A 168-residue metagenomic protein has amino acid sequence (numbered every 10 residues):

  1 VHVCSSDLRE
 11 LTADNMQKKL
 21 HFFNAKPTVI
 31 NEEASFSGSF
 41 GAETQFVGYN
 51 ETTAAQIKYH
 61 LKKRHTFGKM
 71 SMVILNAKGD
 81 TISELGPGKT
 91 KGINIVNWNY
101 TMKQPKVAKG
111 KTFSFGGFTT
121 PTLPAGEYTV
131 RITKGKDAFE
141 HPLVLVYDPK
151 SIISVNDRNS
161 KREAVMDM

Functional and structural regions predicted by a protein language model:
H2-S5: Short, small-residue-biased leader/transition segments that mark boundaries at the very start of proteins
R9-M168: Extracytoplasmic/secretory ectodomains and luminal regions
